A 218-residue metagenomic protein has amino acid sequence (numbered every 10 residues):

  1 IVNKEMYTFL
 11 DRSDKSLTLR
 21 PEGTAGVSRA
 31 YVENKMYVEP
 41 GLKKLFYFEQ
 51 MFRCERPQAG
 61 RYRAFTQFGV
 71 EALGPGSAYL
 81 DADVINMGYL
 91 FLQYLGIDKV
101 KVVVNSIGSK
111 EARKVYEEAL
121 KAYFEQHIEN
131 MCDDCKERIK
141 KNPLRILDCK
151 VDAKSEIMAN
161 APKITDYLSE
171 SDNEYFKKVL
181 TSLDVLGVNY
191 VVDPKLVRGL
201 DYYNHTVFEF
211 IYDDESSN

Functional and structural regions predicted by a protein language model:
I1-N218: TRNA-recognition modules of translation machinery and tRNA-sensing kinases, especially anticodon-binding
